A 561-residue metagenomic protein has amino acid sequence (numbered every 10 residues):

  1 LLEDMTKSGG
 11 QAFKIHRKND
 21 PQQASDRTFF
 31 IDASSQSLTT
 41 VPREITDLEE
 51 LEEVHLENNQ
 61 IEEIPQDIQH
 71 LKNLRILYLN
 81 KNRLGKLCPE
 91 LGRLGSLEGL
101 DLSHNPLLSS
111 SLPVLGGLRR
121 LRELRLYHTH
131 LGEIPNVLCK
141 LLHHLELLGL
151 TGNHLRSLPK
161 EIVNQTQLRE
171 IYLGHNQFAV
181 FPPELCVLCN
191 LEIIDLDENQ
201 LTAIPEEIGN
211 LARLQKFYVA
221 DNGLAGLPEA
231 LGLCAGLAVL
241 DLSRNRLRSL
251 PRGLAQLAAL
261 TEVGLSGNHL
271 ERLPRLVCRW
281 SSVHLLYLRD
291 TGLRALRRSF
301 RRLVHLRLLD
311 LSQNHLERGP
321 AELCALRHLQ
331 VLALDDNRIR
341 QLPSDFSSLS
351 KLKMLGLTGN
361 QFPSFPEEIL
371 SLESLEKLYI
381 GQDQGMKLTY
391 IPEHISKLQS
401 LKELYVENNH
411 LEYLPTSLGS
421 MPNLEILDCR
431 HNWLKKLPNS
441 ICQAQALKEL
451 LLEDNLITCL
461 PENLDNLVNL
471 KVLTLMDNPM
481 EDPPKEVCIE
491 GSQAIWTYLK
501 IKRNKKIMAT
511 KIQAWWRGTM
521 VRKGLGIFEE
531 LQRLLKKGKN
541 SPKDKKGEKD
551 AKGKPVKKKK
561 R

Functional and structural regions predicted by a protein language model:
L1-H410, T416, I426, V472 (+2 more regions): The feature captures the LRR N-terminal capping module
D336-R340, Y405-N478: Ankyrin-repeat and related helical/solenoid repeat scaffolds used for protein-protein interactions
